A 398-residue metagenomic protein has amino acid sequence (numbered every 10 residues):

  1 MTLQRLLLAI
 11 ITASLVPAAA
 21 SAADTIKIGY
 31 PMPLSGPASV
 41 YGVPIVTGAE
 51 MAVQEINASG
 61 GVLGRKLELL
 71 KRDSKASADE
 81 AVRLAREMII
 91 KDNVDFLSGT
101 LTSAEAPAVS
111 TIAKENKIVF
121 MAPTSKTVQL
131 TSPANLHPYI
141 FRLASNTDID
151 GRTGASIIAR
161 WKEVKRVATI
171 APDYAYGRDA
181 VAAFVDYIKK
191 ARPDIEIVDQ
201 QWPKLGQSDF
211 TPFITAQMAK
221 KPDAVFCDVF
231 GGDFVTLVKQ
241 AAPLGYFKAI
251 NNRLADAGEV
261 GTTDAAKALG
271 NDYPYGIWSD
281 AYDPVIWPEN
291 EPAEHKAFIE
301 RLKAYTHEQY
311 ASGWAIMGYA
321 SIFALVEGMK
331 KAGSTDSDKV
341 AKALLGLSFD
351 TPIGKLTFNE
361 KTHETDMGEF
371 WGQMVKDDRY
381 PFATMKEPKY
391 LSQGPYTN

Functional and structural regions predicted by a protein language model:
T2-S21: Gram-negative bacterial Sec-dependent N-terminal signal peptides
I26, L345-N398: Solvent-exposed, acidic/polar segments of extracytosolic/periplasmic ligand-binding ectodomains
I26, T47-L69, K189-I195: Signal peptide-proximal N-terminal region of secreted/periplasmic/extracellular or secretory-lumen proteins
G29-G48, R72-D79, L101-T102, I170-D179 (+2 more regions): Extracytoplasmic "Venus flytrap"
V40-I45, G61-S132, L143, W202-F210 (+2 more regions): Beta-alpha junction/loop-to-helix N-cap segments that form part of ligand/metal-binding clefts
L63, K330-K342: Short, charged, surface-exposed loops that flank catalytic or proteolytic processing sites
V94-Q200, N251-G276: Extracytoplasmic ligand/sensor domains, especially the bilobed periplasmic-binding protein
A241-Y319, D378, M385-T397: Extracellular/periplasmic periplasmic-binding protein-like sensory domains
